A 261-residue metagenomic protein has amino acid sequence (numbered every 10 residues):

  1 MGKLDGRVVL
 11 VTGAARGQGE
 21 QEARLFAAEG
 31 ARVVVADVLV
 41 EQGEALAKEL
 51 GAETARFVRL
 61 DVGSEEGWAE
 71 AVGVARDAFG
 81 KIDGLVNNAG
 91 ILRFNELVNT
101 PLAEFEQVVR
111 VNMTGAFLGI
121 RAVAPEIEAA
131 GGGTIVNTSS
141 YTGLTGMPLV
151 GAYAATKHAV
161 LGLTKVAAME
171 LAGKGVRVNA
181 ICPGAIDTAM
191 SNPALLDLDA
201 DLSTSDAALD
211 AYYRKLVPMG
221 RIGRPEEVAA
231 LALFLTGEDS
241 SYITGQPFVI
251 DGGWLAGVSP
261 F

Functional and structural regions predicted by a protein language model:
L4-V34: Canonical Rossmann dinucleotide-binding motif of NAD(H)/NADP(H)-dependent dehydrogenases/reductases, specifically
E96-L97, E104-V109, Y213: Substrate-binding pocket helix/loop in short-chain dehydrogenase/reductase
I120, T156, T164: Active-site helix of classical SDR
P125, M169-E170, S241: Alpha-helical segment proximal to the catalytic Tyr-Lys
S140: Residue(s) in the substrate-gating loop at a strand-loop-helix junction that position the organic substrate next
T145, L233, T244-F261: Short C-terminal tail/terminal secondary-structure segment of NAD(P)H-dependent dehydrogenase/reductase domains
A172, R177, I243-G245: Short, small/polar-rich loop/turn modules that mediate ligand/substrate recognition or access, typified
